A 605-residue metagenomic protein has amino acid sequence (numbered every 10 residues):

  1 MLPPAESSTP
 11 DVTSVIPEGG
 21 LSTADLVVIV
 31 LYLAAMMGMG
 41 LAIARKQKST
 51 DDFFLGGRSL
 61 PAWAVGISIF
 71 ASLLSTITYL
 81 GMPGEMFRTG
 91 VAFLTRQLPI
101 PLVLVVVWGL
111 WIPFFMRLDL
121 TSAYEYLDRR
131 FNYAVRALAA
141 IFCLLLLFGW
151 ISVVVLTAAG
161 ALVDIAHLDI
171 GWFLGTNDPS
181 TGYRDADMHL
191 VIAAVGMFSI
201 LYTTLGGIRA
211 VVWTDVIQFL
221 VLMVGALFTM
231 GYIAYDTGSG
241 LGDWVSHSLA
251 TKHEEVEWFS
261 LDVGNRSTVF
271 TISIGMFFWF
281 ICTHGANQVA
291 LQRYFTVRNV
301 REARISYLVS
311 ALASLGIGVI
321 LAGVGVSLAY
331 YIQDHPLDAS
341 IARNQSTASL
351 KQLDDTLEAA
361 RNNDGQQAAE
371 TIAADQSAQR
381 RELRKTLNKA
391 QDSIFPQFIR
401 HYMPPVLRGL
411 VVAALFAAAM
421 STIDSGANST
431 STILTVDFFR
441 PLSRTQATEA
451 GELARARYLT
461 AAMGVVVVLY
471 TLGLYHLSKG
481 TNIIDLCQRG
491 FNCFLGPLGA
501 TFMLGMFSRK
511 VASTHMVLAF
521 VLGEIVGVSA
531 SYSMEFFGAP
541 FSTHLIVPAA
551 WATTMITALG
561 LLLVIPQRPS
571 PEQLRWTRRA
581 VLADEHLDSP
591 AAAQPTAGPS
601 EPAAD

Functional and structural regions predicted by a protein language model:
L2-D605: Membrane-embedded helix-loop-helix hairpins and adjacent transmembrane boundary segments in multi-pass transporters
